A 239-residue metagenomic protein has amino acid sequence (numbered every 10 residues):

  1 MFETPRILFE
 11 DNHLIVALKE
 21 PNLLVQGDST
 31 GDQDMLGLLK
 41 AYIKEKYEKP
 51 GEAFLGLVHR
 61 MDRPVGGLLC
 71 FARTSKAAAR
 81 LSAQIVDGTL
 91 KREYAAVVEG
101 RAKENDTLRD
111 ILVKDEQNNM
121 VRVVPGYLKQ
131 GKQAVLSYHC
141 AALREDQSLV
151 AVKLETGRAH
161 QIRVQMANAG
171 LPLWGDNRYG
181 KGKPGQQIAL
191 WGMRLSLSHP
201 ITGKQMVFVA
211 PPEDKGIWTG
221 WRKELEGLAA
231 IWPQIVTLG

Functional and structural regions predicted by a protein language model:
M1-G239: RNA pseudouridine synthases
